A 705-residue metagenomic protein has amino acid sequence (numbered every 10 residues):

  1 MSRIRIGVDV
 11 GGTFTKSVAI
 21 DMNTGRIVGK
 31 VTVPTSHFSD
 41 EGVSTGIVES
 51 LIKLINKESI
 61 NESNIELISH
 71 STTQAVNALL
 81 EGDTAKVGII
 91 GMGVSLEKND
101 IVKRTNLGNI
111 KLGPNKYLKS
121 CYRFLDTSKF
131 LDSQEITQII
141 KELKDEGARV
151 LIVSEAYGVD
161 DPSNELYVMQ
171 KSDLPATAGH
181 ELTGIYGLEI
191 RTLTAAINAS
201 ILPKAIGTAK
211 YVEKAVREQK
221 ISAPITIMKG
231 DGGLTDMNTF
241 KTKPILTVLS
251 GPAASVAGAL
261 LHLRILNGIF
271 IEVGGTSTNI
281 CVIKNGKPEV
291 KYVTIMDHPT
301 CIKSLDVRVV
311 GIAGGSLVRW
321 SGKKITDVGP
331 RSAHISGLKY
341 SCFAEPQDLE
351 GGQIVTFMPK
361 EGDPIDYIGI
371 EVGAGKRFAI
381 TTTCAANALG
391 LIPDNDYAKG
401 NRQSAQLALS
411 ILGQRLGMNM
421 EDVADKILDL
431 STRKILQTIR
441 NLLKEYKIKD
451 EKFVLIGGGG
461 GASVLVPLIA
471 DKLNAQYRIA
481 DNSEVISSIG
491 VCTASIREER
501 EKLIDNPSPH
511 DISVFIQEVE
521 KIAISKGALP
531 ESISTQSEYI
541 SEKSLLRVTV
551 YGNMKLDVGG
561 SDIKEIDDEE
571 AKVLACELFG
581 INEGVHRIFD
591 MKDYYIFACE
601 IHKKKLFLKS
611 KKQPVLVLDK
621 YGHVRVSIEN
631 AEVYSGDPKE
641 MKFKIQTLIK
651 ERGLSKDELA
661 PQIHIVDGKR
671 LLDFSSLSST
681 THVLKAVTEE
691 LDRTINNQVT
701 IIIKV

Functional and structural regions predicted by a protein language model:
M1-V705: N-terminally biased helix-coil "hinge/interface" segments that flank
